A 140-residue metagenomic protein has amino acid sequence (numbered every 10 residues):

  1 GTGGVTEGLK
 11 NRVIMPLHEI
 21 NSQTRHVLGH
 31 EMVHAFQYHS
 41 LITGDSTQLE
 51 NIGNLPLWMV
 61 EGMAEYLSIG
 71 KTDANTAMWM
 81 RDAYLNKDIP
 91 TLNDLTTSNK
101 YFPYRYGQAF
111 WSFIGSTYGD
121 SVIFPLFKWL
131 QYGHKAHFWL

Functional and structural regions predicted by a protein language model:
G1-E50, P56: Juxtacatalytic substrate-recognition/specificity segment
S22, H26, E61, Q108-S112: Membrane-embedded glycan transfer/ligation machinery that uses polyprenyl lipid-linked sugar donors/oligosaccharides
G29-L41, S68-I89: A structural motif
V33, E65, S112-G115: Short, well-ordered alpha-helical packing segments
L55, T76-L140: Amphipathic alpha-helical substructures
M59-I69: An active-site-proximal "capping" alpha-helix that borders the catalytic cofactor pocket
